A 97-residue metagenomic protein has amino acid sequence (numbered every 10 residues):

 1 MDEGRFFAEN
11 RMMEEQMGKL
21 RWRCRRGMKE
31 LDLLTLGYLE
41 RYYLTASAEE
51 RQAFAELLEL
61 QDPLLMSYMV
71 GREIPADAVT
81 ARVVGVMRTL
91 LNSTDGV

Functional and structural regions predicted by a protein language model:
D2-V97: Positively charged, polar, low-complexity stretches
